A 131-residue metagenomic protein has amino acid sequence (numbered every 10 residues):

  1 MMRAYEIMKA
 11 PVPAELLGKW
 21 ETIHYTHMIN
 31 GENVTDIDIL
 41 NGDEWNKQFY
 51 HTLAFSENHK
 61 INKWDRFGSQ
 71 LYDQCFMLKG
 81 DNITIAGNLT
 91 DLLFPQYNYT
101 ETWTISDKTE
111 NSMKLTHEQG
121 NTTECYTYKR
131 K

Functional and structural regions predicted by a protein language model:
A4-Y5, M28: Enriched but not universal
Y5, D73-N82, S112-K131: Edge beta-strand at a domain terminus
Y5-E21: N-terminal helix-cap/turn-to-beta initiation motif at the start of protein domains
K19-G31: Short, solvent-exposed beta-strand-terminating loops
W20-T22, I37, R66, C75 (+1 more regions): Buried hydrophobic residues that stabilize the cores of well-folded domains
T26-M28, Q48-N111: Contiguous, well-ordered beta-strand patches that form the walls/edges of small beta-barrel/beta-sandwich domains
I29-E44, D91-F94: Flexible, solvent-exposed loop segments that connect beta-strands
